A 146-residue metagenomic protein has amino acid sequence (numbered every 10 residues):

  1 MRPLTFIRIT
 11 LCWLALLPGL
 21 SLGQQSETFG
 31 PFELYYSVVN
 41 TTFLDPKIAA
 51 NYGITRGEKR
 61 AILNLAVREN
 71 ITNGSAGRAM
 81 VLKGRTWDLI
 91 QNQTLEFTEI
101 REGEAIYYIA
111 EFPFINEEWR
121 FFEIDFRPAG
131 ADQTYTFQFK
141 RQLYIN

Functional and structural regions predicted by a protein language model:
M1-L11: Bacterial N-terminal signal peptides that target proteins for export
P18-L20: N-terminal signal peptide c-region/cleavage motif recognized by signal peptidases
Q24-I62: Beta-strand-rich domain onsets/edges
A61-I71: Beta-strand-rich structural segments
K83-E96: Short amphipathic beta-strand segments in non-cytosolic proteins
E102-I109: Aromatic sugar-binding surface patches on proteins that engage polysaccharides or sugar-phosphate polymers
R120-R127: Short, aromatic- and glycine-rich surface loops/edge beta-strands on solvent-exposed regions
P128-T136: Short acidic/polar inter-strand loop motif in beta-rich domains
